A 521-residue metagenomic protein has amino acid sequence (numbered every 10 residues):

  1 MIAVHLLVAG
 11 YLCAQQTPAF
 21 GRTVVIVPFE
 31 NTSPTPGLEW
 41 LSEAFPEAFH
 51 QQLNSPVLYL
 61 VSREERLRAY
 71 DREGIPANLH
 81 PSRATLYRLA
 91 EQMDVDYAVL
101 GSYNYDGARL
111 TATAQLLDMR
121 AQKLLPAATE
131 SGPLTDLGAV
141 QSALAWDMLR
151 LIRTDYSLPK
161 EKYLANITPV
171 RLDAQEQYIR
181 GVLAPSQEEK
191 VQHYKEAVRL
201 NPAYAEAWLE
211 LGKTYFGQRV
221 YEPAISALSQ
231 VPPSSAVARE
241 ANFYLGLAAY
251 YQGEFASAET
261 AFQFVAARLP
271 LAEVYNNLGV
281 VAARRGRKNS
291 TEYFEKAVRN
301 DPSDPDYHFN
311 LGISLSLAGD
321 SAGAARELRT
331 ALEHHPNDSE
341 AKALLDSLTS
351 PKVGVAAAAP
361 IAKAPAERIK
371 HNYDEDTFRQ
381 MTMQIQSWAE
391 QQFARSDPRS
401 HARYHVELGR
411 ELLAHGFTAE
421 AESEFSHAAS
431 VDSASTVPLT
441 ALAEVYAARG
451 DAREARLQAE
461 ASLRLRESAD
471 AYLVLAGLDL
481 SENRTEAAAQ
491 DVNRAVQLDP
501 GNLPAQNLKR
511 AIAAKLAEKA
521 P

Functional and structural regions predicted by a protein language model:
Q15-R22, P46-E47, Q52-Y59, T85 (+4 more regions): C-terminal/domain-edge helix-coil "capping" segments
A19-R88, M93-L110, K123-A127, Y163-I167: Short beta-strand->alpha-helix linker/helix-N-cap micro-motif that forms a surface specificity/interaction loop
R171-E206, E210-G217, L247, Y251 (+2 more regions): Alpha-helical segment of the N-proximal tetratricopeptide repeat
P185-K195, G217-Q230, Y251-F264, R284-K296 (+7 more regions): Structural signature of tandem alpha-helical TPR/SEL1-like repeats, specifically the intra-repeat loop/turn
A207, A241, V274-Y275, Y307 (+5 more regions): TPR alpha-solenoid repeat register
